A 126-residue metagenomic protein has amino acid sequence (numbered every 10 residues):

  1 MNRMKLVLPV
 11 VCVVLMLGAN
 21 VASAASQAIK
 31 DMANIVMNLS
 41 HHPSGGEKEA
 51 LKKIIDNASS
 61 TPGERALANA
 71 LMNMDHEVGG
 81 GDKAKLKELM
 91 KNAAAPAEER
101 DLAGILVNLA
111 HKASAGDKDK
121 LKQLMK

Functional and structural regions predicted by a protein language model:
M1-S23: Classic N-terminal secretory signal peptides
K5, L17, A33, N38 (+3 more regions): Position-driven detector of the extreme protein N-terminus
V7-V10, L17, D31-M32, A50-L51 (+1 more regions): Generic short amphipathic/hydrophobic targeting helices enriched at N-termini, encompassing Sec-type signal peptides
V11-G18, S40, A58, L109-H111: N-terminal regions of proteins, emphasizing targeting and processing segments when present
S23-E64: Immediate post-signal-peptide N-terminus of mature secreted/exported proteins
S26, K30-A33, M37, A70 (+3 more regions): Intrinsically disordered, low-complexity linker/propeptide segments enriched in Ser/Thr/Gly/Pro and acidic residues
E47, K52-A58, G63-M90, A94-A110 (+1 more regions): Mature extracellular/secreted ectodomains of secretory-pathway proteins
S114-K126: Short, low-complexity, Pro/Ser/Thr/Gly-rich segments in the mature regions of secreted, periplasmic
